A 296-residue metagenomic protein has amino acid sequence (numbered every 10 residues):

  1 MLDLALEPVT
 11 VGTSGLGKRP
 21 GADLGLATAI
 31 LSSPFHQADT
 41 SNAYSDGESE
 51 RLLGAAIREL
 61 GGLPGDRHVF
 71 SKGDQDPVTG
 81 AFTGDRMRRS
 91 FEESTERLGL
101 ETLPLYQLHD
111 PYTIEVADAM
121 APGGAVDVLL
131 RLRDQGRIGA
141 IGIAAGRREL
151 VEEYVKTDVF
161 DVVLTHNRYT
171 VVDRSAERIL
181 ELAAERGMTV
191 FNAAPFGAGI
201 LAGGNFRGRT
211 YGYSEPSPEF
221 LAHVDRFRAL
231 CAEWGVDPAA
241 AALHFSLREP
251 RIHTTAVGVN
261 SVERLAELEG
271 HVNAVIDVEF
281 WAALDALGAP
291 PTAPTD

Functional and structural regions predicted by a protein language model:
M1-R67: N-terminal binding-site loop/beta-alpha segment at the start of enzyme catalytic domains that lines or forms
L4-V9, P34-Q37, G62-R67, L100-P104 (+4 more regions): Short, well-ordered coil/turn segments that N-cap beta-strands
G17-G21, S41-L52, D76-A81, I114-A117 (+1 more regions): Acidic-and-aromatic substrate-binding clefts and catalytic sites of carbohydrate-active enzymes
R19-L31, F82-R97, G146-E153: Short, acidic/polar
D39-T40, S71, I143, N192: Hydrophobic residues in well-ordered beta-strands that form the structural core
L60-D85, H109: Structural motif corresponding to the early beta-alpha repeats
T95-E115: Active-site groove signature of glycoside hydrolases
P111-T295: Beta/alpha (TIM)-barrel catalytic core signal, keyed to glycine-rich beta->alpha loops juxtaposed to Asp/Glu that bind
